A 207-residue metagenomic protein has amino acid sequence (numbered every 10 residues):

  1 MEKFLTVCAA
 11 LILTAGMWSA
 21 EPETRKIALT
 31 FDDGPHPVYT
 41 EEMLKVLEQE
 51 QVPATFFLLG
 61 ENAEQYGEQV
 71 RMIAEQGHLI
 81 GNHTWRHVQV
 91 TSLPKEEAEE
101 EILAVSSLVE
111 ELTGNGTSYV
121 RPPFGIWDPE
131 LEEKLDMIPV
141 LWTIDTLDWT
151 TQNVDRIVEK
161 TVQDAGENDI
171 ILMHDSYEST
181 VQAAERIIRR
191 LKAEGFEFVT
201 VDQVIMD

Functional and structural regions predicted by a protein language model:
M1, T40, S176-S179: Serine/threonine-rich low-complexity intrinsically disordered regions
M1-G16: Sec-dependent N-terminal signal peptides of Gram-positive bacterial secreted proteins and lipoproteins
E2, L29, A54-T55, E194-F196: Short non-domain terminal segments
E2, L58, E75, T150 (+1 more regions): Sparse, context-dependent recognition of short Cys/His-centered cofactor- or disulfide-binding micro-motifs
T14-L93, E97-A98, L108, G116 (+2 more regions): Active-site beta->alpha N-cap acidic-glycine motif
E64, V88-E197, D202-D207: Catalytic domains of cell-wall/extracellular-matrix polysaccharide-remodeling enzymes, centered on de-N-acetylation
